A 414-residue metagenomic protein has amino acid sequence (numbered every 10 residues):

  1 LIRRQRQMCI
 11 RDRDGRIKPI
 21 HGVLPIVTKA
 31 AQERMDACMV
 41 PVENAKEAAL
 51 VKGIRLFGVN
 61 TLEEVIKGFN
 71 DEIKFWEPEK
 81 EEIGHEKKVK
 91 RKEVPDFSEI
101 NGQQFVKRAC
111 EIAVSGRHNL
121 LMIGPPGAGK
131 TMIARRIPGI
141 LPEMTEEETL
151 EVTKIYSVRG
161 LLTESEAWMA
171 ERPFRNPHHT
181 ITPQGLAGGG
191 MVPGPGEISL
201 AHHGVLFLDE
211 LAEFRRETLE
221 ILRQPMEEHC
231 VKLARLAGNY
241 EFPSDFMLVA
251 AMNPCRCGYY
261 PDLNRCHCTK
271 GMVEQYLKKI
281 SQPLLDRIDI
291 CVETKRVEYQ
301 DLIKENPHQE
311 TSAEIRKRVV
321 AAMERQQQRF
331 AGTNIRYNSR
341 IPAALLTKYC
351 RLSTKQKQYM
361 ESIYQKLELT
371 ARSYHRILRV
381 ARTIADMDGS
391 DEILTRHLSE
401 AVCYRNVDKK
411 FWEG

Functional and structural regions predicted by a protein language model:
L1, P193, R215-G414: Basic, amphipathic alpha-helical bundle interface domains used for macromolecular binding and assembly
L1-L121, T131, A234, S373-Y374 (+2 more regions): Peripheral, non-AAA+ core regions of ATP-driven protein-machinery
I10, E148-T182, G189-G190, K295 (+3 more regions): Conserved inter-motif catalytic segment of the P-loop NTP-binding fold
D14, L208-R215, G258: Catalytic P-loop NTPase motifs of RecA-like helicase/translocase cores
C38, L206, D289-V292: Short, well-ordered beta-strand core segments
E111, W168, P173, P183-L206: Conserved alpha-helical scaffold flanking the Walker A/P-loop in AAA+ ATPase domains
M122-L162: Walker A/P-loop
H203, D209-E210, I221: Walker B catalytic acidic pair
